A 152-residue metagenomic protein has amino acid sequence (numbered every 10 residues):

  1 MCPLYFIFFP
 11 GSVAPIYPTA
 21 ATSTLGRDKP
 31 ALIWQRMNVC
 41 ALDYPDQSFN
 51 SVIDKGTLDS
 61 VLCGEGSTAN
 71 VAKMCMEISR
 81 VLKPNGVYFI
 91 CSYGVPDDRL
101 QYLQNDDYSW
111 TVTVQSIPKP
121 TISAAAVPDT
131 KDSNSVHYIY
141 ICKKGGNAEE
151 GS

Functional and structural regions predicted by a protein language model:
P18-T22: Conserved SAM-binding loop
D28-D43: Conserved SAM-binding strand-loop segment of SAM-dependent methyltransferases
C40-I53: A short acidic, Gly/Pro-enriched loop at the edge of an enzyme's catalytic core that lines a small-molecule cofactor
N50-T68: A short SAM/SAH-binding and catalytic strip from SAM-dependent methyltransferases
L58-D59, Y93-D98: Short "lid" loop at the C-terminus of a central beta-strand within the Rossmann-like core of SAM-dependent
T68-P84: A short glycine-rich, Lys/Arg-flanked "PGG" loop and its adjoining helix->strand segment in the class I
P84-S92: Conserved beta-strand signature within the Rossmann-like core of class I S-adenosyl-L-methionine
D97-S152: Class I S-adenosyl-L-methionine
